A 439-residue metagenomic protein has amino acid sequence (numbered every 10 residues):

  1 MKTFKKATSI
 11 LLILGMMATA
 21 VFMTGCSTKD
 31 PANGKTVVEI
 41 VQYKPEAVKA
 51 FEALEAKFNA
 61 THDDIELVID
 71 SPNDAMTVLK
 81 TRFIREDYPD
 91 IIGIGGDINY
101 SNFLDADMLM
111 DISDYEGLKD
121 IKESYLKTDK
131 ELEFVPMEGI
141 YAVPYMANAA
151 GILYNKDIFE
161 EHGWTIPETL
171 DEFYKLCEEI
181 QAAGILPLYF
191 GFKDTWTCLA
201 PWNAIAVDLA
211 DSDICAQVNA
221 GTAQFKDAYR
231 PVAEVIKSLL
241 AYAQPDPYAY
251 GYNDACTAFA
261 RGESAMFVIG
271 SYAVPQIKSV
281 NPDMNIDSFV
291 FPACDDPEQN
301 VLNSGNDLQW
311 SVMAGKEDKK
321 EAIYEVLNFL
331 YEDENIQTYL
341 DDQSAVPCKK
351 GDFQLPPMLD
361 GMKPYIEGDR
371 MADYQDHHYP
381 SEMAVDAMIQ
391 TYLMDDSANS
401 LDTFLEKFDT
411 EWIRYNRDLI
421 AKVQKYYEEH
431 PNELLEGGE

Functional and structural regions predicted by a protein language model:
K57, T61-Y125, D157, E161-H162 (+2 more regions): Extracytoplasmic "Venus flytrap"/periplasmic binding protein-like
A60-T61, E66, E138, H162 (+2 more regions): Extracytoplasmic/periplasmic substrate-recognition and gating elements
T81-R82, P89-D90, K119-D157, L186-F190 (+2 more regions): A structural signal for short loop-to-beta-strand junctions that line the ligand-binding cleft of periplasmic/secreted
G95-A150, Y174, A200-N203, D287-F289: Hinge/lid segment of periplasmic solute-binding proteins
D111-Y125, L209-P231, S279-V280, A293-V301 (+1 more regions): Short, solvent-exposed loop/beta-turn-alpha elements that line the ligand-binding surface or hinge of extracytoplasmic
V135-Y145, A150, Y174-G221, S264: Extracytoplasmic/periplasmic solute-binding protein
E160, G368-E439: Conserved C-terminal helix/tail region of periplasmic/extracytoplasmic solute-binding proteins
E179-I180, V218-Y248: Glycine-centered hinge/linker elements that transmit conformational signals in sensory and ligand-binding systems
